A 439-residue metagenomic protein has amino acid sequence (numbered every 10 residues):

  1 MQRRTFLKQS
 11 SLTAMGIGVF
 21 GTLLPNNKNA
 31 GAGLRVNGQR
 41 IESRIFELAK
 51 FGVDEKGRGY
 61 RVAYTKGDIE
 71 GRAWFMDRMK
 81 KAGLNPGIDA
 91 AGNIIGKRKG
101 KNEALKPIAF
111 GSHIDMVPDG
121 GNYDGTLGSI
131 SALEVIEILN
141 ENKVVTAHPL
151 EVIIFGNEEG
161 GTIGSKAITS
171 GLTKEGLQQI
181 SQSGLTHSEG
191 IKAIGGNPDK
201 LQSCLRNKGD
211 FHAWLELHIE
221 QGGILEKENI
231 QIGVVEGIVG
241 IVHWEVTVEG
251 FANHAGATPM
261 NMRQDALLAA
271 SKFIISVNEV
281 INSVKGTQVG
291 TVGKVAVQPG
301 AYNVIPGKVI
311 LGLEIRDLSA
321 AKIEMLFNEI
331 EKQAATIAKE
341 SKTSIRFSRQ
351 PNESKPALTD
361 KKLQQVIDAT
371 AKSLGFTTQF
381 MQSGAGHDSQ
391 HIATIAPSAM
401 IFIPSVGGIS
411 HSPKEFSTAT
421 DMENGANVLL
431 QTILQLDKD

Functional and structural regions predicted by a protein language model:
T5-P25: N-terminal export signals
G33, Q39, R44, F51-D54 (+3 more regions): Zn-dependent metallopeptidase/amidohydrolase metal-coordination segment
R35, K50-D54, H187-I238, I274-N282 (+2 more regions): Active-site-adjacent substrate-binding region of metalloamidase/peptidase-like peptide-processing proteins
G38-F46, F51-D54, R58-G121, L139: Acidic/His- and Gly-rich active-site-bordering loop/insert found across diverse amide/peptide-bond hydrolases
A63, G293-G300, G312-E314, S344-Q364 (+1 more regions): A short beta-alpha structural unit
F110, D119-E158, W244-V248, P259-V280 (+3 more regions): Alpha-helical metal-binding/catalytic segments enriched in His/Glu/Asp
E158-G161, K166, S170-A320: Midchain, well-structured core segments that form catalytic/ion-binding scaffolds
E236-I238, T258-V284, K332, I403-D439: His/Asp/Glu-rich mid-to-C-terminal helical/loop segments that flank catalytic regions of hydrolases
